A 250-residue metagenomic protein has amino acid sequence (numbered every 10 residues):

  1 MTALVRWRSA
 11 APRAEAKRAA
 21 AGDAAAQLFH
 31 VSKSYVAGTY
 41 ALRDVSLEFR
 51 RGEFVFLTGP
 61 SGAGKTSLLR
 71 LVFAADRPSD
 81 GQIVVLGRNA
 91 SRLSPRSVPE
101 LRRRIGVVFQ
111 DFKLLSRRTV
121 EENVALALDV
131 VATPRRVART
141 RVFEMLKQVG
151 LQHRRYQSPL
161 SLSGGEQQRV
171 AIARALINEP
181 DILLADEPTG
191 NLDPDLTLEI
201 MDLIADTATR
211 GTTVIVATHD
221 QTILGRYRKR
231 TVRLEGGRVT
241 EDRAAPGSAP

Functional and structural regions predicted by a protein language model:
F73: Helix-to-loop junction immediately C-terminal to a conserved catalytic motif
G81-N89, L101: Conserved ABC transporter NBD signature motif
R118-L126: Short coil-to-helix segment of the ABC ATPase nucleotide-binding domain corresponding to the Q-loop/switch region
Q157, N178, R210: Conserved signature/switch motifs of ABC ATPase nucleotide-binding domains
S158-L162, E166-Q168: Conserved ABC ATPase signature
I172: Hydrophobic anchor residue at the start of the ABC signature
L183-D186: Catalytic Walker B motif of ABC-type/P-loop ATPase nucleotide-binding domains
